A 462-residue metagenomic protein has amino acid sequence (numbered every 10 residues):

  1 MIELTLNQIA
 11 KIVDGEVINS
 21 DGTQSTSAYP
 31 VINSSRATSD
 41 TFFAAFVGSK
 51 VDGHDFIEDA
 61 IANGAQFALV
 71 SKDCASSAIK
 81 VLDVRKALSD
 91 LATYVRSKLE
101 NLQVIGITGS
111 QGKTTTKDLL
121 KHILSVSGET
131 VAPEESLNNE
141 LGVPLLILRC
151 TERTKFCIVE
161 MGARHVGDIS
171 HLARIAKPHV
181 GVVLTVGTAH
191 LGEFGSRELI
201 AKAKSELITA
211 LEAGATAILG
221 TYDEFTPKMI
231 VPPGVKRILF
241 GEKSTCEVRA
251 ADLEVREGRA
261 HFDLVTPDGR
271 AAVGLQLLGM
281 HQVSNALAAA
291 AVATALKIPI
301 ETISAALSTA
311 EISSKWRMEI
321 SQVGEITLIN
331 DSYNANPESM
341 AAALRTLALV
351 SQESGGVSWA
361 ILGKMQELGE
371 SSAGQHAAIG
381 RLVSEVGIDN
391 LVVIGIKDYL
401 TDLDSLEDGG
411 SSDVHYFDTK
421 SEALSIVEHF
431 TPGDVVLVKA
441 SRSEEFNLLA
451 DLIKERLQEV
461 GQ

Functional and structural regions predicted by a protein language model:
M1-T108, T115-V126, L148, L403 (+2 more regions): Short, basic phosphate-binding NTP loop
Q8-K11, A87-T216, T221, F225-P233 (+2 more regions): Phosphate-binding loop of NTP-binding sites
I9, T41, A60, L91 (+15 more regions): Residue-level signal for inorganic ion chemistry
E16, V70-A75, V182-T327, L349 (+4 more regions): Acidic, Mg2+-coordinating active-site environments of NTP-dependent enzymes
R36-A45, T130, L145-C157, L344-G369: Mobile, glycine- and charge-enriched loop segments and immediately flanking short secondary-structure elements within
K50-V51, S314, S332-S412, G461-Q462: Active-site beta-alpha connecting loops in nucleotide-dependent enzymes
I107, K315-M318, V435, S443-L449 (+1 more regions): ATP-dependent carboxylate/acyl-activation modules
